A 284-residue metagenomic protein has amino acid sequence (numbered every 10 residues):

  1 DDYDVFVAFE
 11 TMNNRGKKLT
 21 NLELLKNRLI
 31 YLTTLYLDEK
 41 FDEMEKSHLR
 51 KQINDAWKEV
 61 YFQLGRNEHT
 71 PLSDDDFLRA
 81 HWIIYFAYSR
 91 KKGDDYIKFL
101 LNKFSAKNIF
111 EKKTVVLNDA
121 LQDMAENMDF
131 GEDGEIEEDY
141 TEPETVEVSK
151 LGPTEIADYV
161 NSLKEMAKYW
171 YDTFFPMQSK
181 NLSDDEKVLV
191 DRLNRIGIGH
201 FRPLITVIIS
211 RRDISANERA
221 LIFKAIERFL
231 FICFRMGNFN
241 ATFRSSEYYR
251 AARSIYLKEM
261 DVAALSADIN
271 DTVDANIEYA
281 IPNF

Functional and structural regions predicted by a protein language model:
D1-K17: Nucleic acid-processing catalytic cores of prokaryotic defense/repair systems
Y3, L25-L29: Short, conserved phosphate-binding/catalytic loop or strand-edge motifs used in phosphoryl-/nucleotidyl-transfer
N14-R15, Y31-L32, R228-I232: A short structural micro-motif
L22-L25, Y36-N283: A cross-family structural signal marking well-folded subdomains
